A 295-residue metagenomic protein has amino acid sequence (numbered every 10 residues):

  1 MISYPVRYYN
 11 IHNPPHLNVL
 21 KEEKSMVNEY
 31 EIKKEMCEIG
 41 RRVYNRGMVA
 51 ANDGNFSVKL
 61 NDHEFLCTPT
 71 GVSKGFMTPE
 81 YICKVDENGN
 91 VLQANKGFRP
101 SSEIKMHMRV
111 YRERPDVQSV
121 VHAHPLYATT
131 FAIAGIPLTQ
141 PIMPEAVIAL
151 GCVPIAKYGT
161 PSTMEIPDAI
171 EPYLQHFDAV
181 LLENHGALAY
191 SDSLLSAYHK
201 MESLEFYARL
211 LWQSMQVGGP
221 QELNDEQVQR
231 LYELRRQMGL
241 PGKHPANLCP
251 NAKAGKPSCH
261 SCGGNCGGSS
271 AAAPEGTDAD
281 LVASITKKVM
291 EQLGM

Functional and structural regions predicted by a protein language model:
P5-V6, Y30: Generic extreme N-terminus detector
V6-R7, H185: A composition-driven signal for long, intrinsically disordered, charge-rich low-complexity tracts
Y8-S25: Short, Lys/Arg-enriched N-terminal segments with co-localized hydrophobic residues within the first ~10-30 amino acids
M26-M295: Glycine-rich flexible loops
